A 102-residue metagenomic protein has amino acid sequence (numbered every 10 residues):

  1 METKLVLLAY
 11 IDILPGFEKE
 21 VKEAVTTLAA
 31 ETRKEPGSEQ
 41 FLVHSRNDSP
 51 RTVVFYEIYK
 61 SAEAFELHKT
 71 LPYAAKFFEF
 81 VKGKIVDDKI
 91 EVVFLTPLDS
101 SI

Functional and structural regions predicted by a protein language model:
M1-L5, V43-S49, F78-I102: Glycine-rich beta-strand-turn "strand-cap" elements at beta-sheet edges
V6-I11: Active-site-flanking beta-strand signature of metal-NTP-handling nucleotidyl enzymes and homologous cyclase-like
D12-E18: Short, surface-exposed ligand-recognition loops at beta-strand->loop->(often short) alpha-helix junctions that present
K22, T26, Y73: Conserved GNAT-fold acetyl-CoA-binding loop/helix
V25, A29, F78: Short amphipathic alpha-helical/adjacent loop interface patches that line ligand and macromolecule-binding sites
T26, F55, E91: Localized chelating/binding microdomains that coordinate divalent metal ions or stabilize phosphate-bearing
A30-V54: Short, glycine- and small/hydrophobic-rich beta-strand elements in well-ordered beta-sheets
R33-E39, I58-V92: An amphipathic, aromatic/His-enriched active-site/gating alpha helix that lines ligand/cofactor pockets
